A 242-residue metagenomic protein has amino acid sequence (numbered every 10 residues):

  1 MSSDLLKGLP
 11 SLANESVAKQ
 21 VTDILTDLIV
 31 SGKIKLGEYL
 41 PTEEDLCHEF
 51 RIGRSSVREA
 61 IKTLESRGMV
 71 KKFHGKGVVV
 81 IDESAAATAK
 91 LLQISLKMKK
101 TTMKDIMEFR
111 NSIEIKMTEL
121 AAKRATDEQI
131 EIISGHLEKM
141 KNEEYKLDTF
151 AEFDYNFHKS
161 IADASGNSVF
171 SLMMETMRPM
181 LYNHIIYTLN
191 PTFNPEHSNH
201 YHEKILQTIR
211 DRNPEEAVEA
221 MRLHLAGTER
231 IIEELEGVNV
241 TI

Functional and structural regions predicted by a protein language model:
M1-F109, E119, V240-I242: Short linear motifs at protein or domain termini
M1-P10, E215-I242: C-terminal effector-binding regulatory domain of bacterial HTH transcription factors
S16, P195-E196: Short helix-capping and inter-helix turn/linker motifs at the boundaries of alpha-helical repeat units
V30, R58, E65, A162 (+2 more regions): Short, surface-exposed helix/turn micro-motifs that flank interaction/cofactor sites
S31-G32, E143, R212: Generic structural signal for alpha-helix termini and adjacent loop/cap motifs
R58, A125, F150-D154, N190-N194 (+1 more regions): Juxtamembrane/interface motifs at transmembrane-helix termini
I106-Y187, N199-Q207, E216-R230: Conserved amphipathic alpha-helical segments that form helical-bundle/coiled-coil interaction surfaces
